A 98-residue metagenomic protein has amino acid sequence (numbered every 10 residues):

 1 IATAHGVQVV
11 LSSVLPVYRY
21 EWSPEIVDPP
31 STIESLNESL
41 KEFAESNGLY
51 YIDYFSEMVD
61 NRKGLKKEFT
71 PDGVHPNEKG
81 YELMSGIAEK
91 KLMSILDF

Functional and structural regions predicted by a protein language model:
I1-F98: Alpha-helical cap/lid subdomain in secreted, periplasmic, or secretory-pathway luminal O-acyl-processing enzymes
